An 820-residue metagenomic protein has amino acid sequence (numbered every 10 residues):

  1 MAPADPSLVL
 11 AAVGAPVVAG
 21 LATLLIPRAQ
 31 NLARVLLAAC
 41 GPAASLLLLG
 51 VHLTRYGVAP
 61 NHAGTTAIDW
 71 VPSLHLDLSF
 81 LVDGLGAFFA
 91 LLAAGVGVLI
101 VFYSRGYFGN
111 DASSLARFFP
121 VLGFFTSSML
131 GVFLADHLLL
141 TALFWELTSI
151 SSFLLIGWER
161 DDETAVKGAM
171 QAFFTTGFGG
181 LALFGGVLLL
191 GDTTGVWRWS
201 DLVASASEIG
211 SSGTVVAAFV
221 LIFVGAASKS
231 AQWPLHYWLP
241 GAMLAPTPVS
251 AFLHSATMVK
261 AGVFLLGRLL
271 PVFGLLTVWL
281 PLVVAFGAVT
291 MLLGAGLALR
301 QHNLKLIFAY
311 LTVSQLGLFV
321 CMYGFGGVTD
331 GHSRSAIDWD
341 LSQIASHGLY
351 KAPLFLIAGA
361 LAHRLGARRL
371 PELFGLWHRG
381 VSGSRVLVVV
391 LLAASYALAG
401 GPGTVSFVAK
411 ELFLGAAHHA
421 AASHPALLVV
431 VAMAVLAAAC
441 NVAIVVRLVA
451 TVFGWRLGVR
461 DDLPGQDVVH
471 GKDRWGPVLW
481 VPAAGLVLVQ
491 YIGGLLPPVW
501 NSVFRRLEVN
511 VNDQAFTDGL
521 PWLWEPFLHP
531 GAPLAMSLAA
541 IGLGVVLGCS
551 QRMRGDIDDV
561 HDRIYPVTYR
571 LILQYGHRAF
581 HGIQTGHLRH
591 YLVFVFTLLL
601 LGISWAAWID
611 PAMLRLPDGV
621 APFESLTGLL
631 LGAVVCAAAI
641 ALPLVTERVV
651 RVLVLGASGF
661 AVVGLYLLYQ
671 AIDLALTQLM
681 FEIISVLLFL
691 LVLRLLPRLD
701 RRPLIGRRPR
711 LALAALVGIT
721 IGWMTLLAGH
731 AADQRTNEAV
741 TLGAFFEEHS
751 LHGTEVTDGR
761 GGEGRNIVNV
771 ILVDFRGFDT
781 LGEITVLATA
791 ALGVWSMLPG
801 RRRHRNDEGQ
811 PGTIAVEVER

Functional and structural regions predicted by a protein language model:
M1-L8, L21-P120, L189-S211, Y237 (+8 more regions): Transmembrane helix-loop-helix hairpins at membrane boundaries of multipass inner-membrane proteins
A2-A4, D69-F88, S205-F219, Q343-A345 (+4 more regions): Short aromatic-rich membrane-water interface segments that cap or initiate transmembrane helices in multi-pass membrane
A11-R28, S151, A227, A231 (+1 more regions): N-terminal signal-anchor/start-transfer transmembrane helix
A39-T54, G179-L188, L392-A399, P482-N501 (+2 more regions): Hydrophobic alpha-helical membrane-insertion segments
N61-L74, R198-A206, L412-A422, V499-E525 (+2 more regions): Membrane-interfacial helical/loop segments at transmembrane boundaries in membrane proteins
L99-T141, I150-D467, V620, V634-T646 (+2 more regions): Hydrophobic transmembrane alpha-helices and their helix-loop junctions in integral membrane proteins
G185, W377-V389, N441, V445-A540 (+4 more regions): Cytoplasmic/organellar membrane-interface segments at the starts of transmembrane helices in multi-pass inner-membrane
G619-L631, I640, L695-L781, T785-R820: Flexible extramembrane loops and terminal tails that flank transmembrane helices in small membrane-associated subunits
